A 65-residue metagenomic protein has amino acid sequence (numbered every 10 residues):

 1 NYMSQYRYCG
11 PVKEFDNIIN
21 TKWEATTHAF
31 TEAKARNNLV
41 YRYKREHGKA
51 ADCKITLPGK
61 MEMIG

Functional and structural regions predicted by a protein language model:
N1-M3, A25, G65: Charge-dense, intrinsically disordered terminal/linker segments
Y2-K22: Short aromatic-glycine-(Arg/Gly/Cys) micro-motifs in beta-strand/loop hairpins
R7-P11, F30, N37: Protein-protein interaction and targeting regions used for scaffolding, dimerization, and localization
E14-D16, T31, A51, I55: Amphipathic alpha-helical interaction segments
I18-E32: A short, exposed loop/beta-hairpin motif centered on an aromatic-Gly-Thr core
N37, Y41-G65: Short, mixed-charge low-complexity intrinsically disordered segments
